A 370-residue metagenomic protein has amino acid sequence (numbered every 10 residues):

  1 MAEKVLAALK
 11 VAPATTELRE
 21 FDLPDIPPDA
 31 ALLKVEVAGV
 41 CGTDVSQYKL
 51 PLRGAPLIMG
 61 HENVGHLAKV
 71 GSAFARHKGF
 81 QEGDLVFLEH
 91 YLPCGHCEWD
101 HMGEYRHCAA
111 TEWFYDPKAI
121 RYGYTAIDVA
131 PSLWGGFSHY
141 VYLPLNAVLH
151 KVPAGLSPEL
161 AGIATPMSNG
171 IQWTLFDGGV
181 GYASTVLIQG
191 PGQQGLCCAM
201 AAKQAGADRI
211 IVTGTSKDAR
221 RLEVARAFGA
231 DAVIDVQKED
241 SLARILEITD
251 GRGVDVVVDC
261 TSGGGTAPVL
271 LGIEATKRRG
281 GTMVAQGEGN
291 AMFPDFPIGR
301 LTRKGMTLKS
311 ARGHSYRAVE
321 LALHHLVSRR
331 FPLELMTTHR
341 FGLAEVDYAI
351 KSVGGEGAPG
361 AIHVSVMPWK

Functional and structural regions predicted by a protein language model:
A2-V5, V212, D235, E247 (+6 more regions): C-terminal capping/lid region of NAD(P)-dependent oxidoreductase domains
P24-A38, P51-H101, Y105-R106, P153-G155: Glycine-rich beta-strand-centered segment in the early N-terminal region that forms part of a ligand/cofactor-binding
V37, E89, V258-C260, G264: Short, well-ordered coil/turn residues at beta-beta hairpins and beta-strand->alpha-helix junctions within
C41, E89-L149: Cysteine-cluster motifs in flexible loop/terminal segments that predominantly coordinate metals
H139, V148, P153-E239, A243: Mid-domain Rossmann-like dinucleotide-binding core that forms the NAD(H)/NADP(H) cofactor-binding site
L242-E247, G289-H339, D347-Y348, A358-P359: C-terminal substrate-binding/catalytic core of Rossmann-like NAD(P)-dependent dehydrogenases/reductases
T276-R279: Helix-to-beta-strand junctions that scaffold the AdoMet/dcAdoMet cofactor pocket in Class I SAM-dependent enzymes
